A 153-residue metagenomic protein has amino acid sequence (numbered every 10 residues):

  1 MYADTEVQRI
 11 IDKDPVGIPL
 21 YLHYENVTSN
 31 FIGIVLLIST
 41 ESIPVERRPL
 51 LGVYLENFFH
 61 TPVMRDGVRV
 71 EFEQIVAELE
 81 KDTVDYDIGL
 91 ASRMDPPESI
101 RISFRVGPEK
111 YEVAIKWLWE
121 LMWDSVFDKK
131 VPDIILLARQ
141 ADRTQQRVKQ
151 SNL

Functional and structural regions predicted by a protein language model:
M1-P49: Proteolytic maturation boundary segments
S29-L153: M16 family metallopeptidases and their MPP-like homologs
